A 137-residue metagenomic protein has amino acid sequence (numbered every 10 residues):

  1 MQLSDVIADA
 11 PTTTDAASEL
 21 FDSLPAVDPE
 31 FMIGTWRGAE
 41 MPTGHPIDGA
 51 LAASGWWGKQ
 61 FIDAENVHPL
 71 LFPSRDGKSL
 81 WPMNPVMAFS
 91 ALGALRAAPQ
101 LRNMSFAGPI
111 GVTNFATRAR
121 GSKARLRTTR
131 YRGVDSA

Functional and structural regions predicted by a protein language model:
M1-A137: Soluble ligand-binding/transfer domains with enclosed cavities or grooves
